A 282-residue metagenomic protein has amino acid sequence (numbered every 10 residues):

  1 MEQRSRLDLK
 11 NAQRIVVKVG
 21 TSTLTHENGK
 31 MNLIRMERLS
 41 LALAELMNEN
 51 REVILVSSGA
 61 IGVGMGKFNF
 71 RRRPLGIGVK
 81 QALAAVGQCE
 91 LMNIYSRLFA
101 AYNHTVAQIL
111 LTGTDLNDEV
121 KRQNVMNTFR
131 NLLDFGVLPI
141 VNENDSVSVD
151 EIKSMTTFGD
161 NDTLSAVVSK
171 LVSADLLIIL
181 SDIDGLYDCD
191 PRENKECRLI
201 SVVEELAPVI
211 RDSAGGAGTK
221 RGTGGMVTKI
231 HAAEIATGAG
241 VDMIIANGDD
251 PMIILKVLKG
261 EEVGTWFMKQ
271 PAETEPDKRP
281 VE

Functional and structural regions predicted by a protein language model:
M1-R73, I77-E282: C-terminal catalytic "cap/lid" subdomain
